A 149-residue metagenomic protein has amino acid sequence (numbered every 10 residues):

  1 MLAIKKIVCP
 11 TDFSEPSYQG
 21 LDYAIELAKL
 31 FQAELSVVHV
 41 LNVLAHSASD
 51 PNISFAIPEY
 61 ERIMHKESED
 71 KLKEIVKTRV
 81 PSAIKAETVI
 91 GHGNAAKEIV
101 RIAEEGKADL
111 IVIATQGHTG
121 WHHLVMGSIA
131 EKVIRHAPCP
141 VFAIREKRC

Functional and structural regions predicted by a protein language model:
M1-Q19, S49, P81-E87, R135-C149: Intrinsically disordered or low-complexity boundary/linker segments at protein termini and domain junctions
L2, L30, K77-I111, R148-C149: Structural beta-alpha unit
L2-S54: Small/aliphatic-rich secondary-structure junction motif
L44-A45, E98, G120: Generic structural signal for helix capping and beta-alpha/helix-loop junctions
N52-A56, E105-G106, I129-A130: Short, hinge-like loop/turn segments at secondary-structure boundaries
F55-D70: A short acidic, glycine-rich active-site loop that binds or catalyzes chemistry on phosphate/adenosine moieties
E67, I90-N94, Q116: Short beta->alpha linker loops
L110-K132: Glycine-rich, Arg-bearing micro-motifs that act as flexible, cationic patches
